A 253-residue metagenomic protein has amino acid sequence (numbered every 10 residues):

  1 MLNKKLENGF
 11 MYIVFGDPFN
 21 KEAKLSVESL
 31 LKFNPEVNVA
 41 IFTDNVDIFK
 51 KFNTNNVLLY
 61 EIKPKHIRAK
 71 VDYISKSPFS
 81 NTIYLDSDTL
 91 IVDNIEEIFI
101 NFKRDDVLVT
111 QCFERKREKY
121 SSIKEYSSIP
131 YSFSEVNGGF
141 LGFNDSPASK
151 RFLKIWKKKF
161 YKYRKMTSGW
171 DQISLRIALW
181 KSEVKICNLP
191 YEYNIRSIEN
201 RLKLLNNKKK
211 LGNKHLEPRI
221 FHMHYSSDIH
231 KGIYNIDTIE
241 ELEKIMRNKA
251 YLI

Functional and structural regions predicted by a protein language model:
L2-N8, N20, I41, F140-F143 (+1 more regions): A glycosyltransferase accessory/donor-loop signature
F10-G16: A conserved hydrophobic helix/loop-capping motif in glycosyltransferases and polysaccharide synthases
S29-V37: Short, acidic, metal-binding catalytic loop of nucleotide-sugar glycosyltransferases
E36-N45, V107: Short, hydrophobic beta-strand segments that form beta-sheet elements in well-ordered domains
F42-F49, D93-I95, F113, E192-Y193: Short, polar loop motifs at secondary-structure junctions
T43-S77: Active-site-proximal specificity loops/subdomain of glycosyltransferases
H66-K119: GT-A fold catalytic core of metal-dependent nucleotide-sugar glycosyltransferases, centered on the diacidic
N101-K159: Conserved catalytic core of nucleotide-sugar-dependent glycosyltransferases
